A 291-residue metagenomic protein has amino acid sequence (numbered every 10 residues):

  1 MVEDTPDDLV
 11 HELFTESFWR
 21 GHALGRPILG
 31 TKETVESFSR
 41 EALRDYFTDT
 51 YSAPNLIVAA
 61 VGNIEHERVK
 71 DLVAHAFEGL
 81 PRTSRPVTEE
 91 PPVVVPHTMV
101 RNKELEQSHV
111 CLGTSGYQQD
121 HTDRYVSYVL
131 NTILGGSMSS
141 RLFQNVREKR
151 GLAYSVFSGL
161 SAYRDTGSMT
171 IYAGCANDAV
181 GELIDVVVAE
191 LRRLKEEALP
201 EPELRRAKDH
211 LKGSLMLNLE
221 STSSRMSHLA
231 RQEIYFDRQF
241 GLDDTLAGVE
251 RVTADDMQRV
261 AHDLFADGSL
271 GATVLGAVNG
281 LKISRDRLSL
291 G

Functional and structural regions predicted by a protein language model:
M1-S84, V100-R101, L105, C111 (+3 more regions): Charge-rich, well-structured scaffold segments of protease-associated domains
V87-E89, V95: Long, charged amphipathic helices and adjacent flexible linkers at domain junctions
T88, F143-Q144: Phosphate-proximal small/polar/acidic motifs at interfaces that engage nucleotide phosphates, polyphosphates
P91-P92, R124: Double-stranded RNA-binding/processing signature
V93, V146: Active-site cores that bind ATP or allylic diphosphates and position pyrophosphate for catalysis
V126-G136, L142: A conserved active-site cap/scaffold subdomain adjacent to cofactor or substrate pockets
